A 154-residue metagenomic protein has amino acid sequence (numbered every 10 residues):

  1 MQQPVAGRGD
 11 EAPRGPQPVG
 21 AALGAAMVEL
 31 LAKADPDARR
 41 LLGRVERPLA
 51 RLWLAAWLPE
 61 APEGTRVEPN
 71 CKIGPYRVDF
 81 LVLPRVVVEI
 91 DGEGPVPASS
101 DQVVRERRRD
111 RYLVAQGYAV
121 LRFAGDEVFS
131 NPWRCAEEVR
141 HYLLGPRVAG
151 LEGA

Functional and structural regions predicted by a protein language model:
M1-T65, P146-A154: Solvent-exposed, charged helical/coil patches that constitute nucleic-acid or partner-interaction surfaces
P69, P75-G145: Basic, amphipathic alpha-helical patches used to engage nucleic acids or provide basic targeting signals, exemplified
